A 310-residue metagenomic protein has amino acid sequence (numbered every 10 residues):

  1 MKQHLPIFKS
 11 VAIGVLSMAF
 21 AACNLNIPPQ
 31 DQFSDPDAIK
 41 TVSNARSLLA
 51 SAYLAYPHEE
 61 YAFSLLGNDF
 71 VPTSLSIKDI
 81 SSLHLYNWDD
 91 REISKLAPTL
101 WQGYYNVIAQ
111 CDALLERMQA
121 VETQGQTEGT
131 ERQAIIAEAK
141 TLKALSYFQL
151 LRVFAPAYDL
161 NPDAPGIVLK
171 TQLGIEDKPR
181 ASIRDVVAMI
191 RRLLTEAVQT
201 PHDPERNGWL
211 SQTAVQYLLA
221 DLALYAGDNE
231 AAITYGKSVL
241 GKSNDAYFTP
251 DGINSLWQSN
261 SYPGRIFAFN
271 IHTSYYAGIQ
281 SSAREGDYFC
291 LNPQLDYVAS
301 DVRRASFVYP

Functional and structural regions predicted by a protein language model:
M1-A21: Sec-dependent bacterial lipoprotein signal peptides
A22-L66, R304-V308: Membrane-proximal, proline-rich intrinsically disordered regions
S81-V153, Q199-D203: Conserved, well-structured interaction surfaces
I108-C111, V187, L194, G236: Inward-facing hydrophobic residues that define packing positions of alpha-helical scaffold repeats
T127-R132, V153-A188: Short coil/linker segments at helix-helix boundaries
I233-P310: Hydrophobic-face positions in mid-chain alpha helices that act as interaction patches
